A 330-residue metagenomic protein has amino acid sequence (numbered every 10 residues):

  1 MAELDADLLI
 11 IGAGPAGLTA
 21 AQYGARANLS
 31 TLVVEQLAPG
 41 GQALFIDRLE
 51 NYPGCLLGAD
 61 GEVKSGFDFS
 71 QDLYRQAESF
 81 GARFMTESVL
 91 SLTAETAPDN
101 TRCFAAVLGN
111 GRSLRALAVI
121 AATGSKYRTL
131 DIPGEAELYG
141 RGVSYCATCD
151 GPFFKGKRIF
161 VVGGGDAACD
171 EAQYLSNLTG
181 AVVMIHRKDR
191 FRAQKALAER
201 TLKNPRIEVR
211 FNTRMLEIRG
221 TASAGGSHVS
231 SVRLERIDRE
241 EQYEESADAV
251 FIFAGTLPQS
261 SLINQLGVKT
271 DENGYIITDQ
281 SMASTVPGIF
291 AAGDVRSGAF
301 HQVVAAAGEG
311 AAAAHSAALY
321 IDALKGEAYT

Functional and structural regions predicted by a protein language model:
D5-D7, T86-E87, K155-K157, N212 (+2 more regions): Phosphate-coordination loops involved in phosphoryl transfer and adenosine-cofactor binding
A6-F80, K157, C169-K195: Beta1-alpha1 glycine-rich phosphate/pyrophosphate-binding loop at the start of Rossmann-like nucleotide-binding domains
G14-P15, A38, S125-Y127, D166-A167 (+2 more regions): Residue-level detector of alpha-helix initiation sites
T19, Q42, T129-L130, C169-D170 (+5 more regions): Glycine/Thr-rich phosphate-binding loops of Rossmann-like dinucleotide-binding domains
Q71-L108, S113-A116, N177-T278, L319-T330: A Rossmann-like FAD-binding core segment of flavoenzymes
K126, D131, E137-F153, F253-F300 (+2 more regions): FAD-site-proximal beta/loop scaffold in flavoenzymes
C169-E171, V286, V295-T330: A conserved FAD-binding loop/helix module that cradles the flavin
